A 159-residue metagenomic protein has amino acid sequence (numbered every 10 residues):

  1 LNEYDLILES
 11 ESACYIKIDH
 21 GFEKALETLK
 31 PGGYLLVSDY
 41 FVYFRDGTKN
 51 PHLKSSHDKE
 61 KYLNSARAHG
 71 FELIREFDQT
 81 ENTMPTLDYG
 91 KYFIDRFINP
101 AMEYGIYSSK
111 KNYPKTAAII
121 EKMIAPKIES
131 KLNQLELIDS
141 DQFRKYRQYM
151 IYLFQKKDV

Functional and structural regions predicted by a protein language model:
L1-I7: A short acidic, Gly/Pro-enriched loop at the edge of an enzyme's catalytic core that lines a small-molecule cofactor
S10-A13, S38: Residues lining the SAM
Y15-I16, F44: Catalytic P-loop NTPase motifs of RecA-like helicase/translocase cores
D19-Y34: A short glycine-rich, Lys/Arg-flanked "PGG" loop and its adjoining helix->strand segment in the class I
G32-Y40, F44: Conserved beta-strand signature within the Rossmann-like core of class I S-adenosyl-L-methionine
K49-D141: Substrate-binding/catalytic lobe of Class I Rossmann-like enzymes that use SAM or dcSAM, i.e., the mid-to-C-terminal
K145-Y152: Short hydrophobic/aromatic beta-strand or adjacent loop that forms the aromatic wall/cage of a ligand/substrate-binding
F154-K157: Active-site beta-strand termini and strand-to-loop segments that position acidic
